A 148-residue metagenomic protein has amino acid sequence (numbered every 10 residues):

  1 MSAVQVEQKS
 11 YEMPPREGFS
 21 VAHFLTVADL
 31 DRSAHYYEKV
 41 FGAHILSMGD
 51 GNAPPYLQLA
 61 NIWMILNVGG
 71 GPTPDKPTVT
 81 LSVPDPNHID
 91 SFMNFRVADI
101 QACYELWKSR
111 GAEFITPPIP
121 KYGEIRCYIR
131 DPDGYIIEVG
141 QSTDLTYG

Functional and structural regions predicted by a protein language model:
S2-A22, H44-F95, A102-R130, Q141-G148: Vicinal oxygen chelate
R32-S33, D99-C103: Short phosphate-engaging motifs
S33-E38, W107, G134: Conserved active-site tyrosine of GNAT-family acetyltransferases
